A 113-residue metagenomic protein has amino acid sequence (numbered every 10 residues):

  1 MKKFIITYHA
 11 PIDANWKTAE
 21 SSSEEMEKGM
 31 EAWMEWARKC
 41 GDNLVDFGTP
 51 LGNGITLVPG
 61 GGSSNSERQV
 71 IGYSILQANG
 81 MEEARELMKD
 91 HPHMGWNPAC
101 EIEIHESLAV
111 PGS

Functional and structural regions predicted by a protein language model:
M1-S113: Conserved, structured core segments of small domains
